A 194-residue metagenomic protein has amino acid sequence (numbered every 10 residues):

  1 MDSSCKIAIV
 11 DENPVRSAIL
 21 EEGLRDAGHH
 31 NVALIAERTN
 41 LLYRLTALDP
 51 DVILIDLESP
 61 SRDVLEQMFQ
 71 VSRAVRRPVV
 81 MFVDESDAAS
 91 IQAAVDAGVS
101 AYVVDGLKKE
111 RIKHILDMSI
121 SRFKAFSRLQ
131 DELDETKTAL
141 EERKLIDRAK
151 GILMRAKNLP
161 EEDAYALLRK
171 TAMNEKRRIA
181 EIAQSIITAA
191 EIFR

Functional and structural regions predicted by a protein language model:
S3-V15, L20-L24, I53: Conserved acidic segment of CheY-like receiver
S17, R38-L42, D51-V71: Conserved phosphotransfer microenvironments
G23, I112-K124: Receiver (REC) domain switch/output surface
H29-E37: Short hydrophobic/Thr-rich beta-strand motif most characteristic of the beta2 strand and flanking loop of CheY-like
I53, R76-S86: A short, hydrophobic beta-strand element within the central beta-sheet of small alpha/beta folds
A89, L107-L116: C-terminal output helix
D134-R194: C-terminal output/effector regions of signal-responsive regulators
